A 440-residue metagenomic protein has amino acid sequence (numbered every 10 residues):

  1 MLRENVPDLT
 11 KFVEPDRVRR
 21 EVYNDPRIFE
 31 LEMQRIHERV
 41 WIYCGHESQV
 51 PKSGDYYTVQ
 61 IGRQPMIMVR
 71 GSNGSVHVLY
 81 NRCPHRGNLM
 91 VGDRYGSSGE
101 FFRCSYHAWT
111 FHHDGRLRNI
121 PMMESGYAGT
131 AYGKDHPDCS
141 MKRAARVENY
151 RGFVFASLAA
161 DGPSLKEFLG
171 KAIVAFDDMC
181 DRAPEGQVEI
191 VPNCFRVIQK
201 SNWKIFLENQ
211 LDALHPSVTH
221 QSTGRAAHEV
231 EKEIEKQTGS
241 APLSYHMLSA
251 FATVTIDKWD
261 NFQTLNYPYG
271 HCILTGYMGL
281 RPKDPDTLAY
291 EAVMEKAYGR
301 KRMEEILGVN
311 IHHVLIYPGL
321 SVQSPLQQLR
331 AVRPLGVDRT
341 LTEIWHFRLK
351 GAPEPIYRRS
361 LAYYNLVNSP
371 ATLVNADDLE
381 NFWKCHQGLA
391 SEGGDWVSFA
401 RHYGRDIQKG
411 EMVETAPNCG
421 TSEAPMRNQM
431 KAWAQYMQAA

Functional and structural regions predicted by a protein language model:
M1-V6, A440: Basic/polar N-terminal segments that are highly enriched at the extreme N-terminus, encompassing both cleavable
V6-V22, G186: Short, contiguous pre-domain boundary segments
D16-M66: Non-catalytic accessory segments flanking enzyme active sites
H37-W41, N88, H215: Generic structural signal for secondary-structure transition and capping sites
E38-P51, S125-A131, G308-I316: Short Pro/Gly-enriched beta-strand edge/turn motifs at strand-loop
Q49-I173: Rieske [2Fe-2S] iron-sulfur-binding domain
R70, S75, A145-A440: C-terminal catalytic domain of Rieske-type non-heme iron oxygenases
